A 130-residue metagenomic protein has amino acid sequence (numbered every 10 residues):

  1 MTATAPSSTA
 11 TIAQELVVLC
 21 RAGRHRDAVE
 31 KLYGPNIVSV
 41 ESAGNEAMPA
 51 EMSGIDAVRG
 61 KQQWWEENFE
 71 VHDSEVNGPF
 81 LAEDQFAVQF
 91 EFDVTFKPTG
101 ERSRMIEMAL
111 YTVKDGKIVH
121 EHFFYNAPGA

Functional and structural regions predicted by a protein language model:
T2-N36: Short acidic-aromatic low-complexity motifs
T2-S8, R59, Q63-A130: A beta-strand edge to alpha-helix "cap/lid" segment located at domain peripheries
S7-S8, L16, I37, G44 (+2 more regions): Generic signal for short, ordered secondary-structure residues within or immediately flanking folded domains
T9-I12, H25, G54, V58 (+1 more regions): Alpha-helical structural motif
A10-T11, E46-A47, D93: A short, structure-level motif marking secondary-structure boundaries and short turns
V17-L19, A47-E51, A109: Short, charged low-complexity linear motifs
R26-E83: A solvent-exposed, acidic/Ser-Thr-rich amphipathic alpha-helical stretch
